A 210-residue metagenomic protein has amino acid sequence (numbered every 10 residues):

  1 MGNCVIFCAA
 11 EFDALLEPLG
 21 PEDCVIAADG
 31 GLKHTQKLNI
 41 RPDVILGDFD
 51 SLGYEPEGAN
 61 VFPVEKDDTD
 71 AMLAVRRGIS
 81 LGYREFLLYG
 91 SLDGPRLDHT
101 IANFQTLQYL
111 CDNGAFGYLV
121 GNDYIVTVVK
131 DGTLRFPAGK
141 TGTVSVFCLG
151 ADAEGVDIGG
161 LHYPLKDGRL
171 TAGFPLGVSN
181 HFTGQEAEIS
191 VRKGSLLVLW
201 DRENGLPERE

Functional and structural regions predicted by a protein language model:
M1-E55: N-terminal beta-strand-loop-alpha-helix module at the start of alpha/beta ligand-binding or catalytic domains
F7-E11, S91-L92, W200-R202: Structural motif
I26-D29, G47, Y89-G90, Y118-G121: General beta-strand structural signal in soluble alpha/beta enzymes
N60-G82: Short phosphate-binding loop-to-helix
L97-Q108: Short Gly/Thr/Asp-enriched flexible loops that form oxyanion-binding sites at enzyme active sites
Y109-I125: Short, acidic/small-residue loops that bind anionic groups at enzyme active sites
Y124, V129-E210: Long, charged alpha-helical interface segments
